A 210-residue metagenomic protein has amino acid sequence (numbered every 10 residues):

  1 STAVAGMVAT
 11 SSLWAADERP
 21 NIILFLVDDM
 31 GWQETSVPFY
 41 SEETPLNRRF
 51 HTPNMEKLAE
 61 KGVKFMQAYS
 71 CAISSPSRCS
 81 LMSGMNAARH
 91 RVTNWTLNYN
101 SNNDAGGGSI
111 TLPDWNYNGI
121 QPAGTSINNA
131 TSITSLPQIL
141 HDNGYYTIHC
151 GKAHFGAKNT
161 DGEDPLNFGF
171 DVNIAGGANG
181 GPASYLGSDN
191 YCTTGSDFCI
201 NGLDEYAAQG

Functional and structural regions predicted by a protein language model:
T2-A3, V8, L13-W14: Cleavable N-terminal signal peptides
A16-V63, A153: Active-site-proximal N-terminal segment of extracellular/periplasmic enzymes that hydrolyze or transfer
E18, P45-T52, M66-I73, A105 (+1 more regions): A short beta-strand-to-alpha-helix junction
M30-G31, N86-A87, A153-H154, N179: Catalytic metal-binding/acid-base residues of hydrolase active sites
Q33-E42, S70, S77-L81, H90-W95 (+3 more regions): Short, solvent-exposed loop/turn and secondary-structure capping segments
E43-R78, G84-R89, Y146-I148, F168-G177: Short, structured active-site-proximal loop/turn typified by the sulfatase FGly-forming signature C/S-X-P-X-R
L97-Y146, A153-G210: Formylglycine-dependent
